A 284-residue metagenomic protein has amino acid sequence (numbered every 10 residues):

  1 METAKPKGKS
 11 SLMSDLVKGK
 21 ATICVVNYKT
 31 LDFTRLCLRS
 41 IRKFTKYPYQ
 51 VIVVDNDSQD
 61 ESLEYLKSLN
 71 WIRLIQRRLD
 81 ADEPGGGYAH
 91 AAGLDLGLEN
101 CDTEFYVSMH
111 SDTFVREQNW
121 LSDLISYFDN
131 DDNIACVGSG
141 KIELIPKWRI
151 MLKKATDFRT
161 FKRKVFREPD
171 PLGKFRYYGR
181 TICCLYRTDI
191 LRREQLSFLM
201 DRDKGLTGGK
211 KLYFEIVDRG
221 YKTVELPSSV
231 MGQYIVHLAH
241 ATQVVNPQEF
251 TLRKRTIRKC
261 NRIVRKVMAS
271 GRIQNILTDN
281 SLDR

Functional and structural regions predicted by a protein language model:
M1-S40: N-proximal low-complexity "stem/linker" segments adjacent to membrane-targeting elements
R39-P48: Short, acidic, metal-binding catalytic loop of nucleotide-sugar glycosyltransferases
D55-E64, L79: A conserved acidic beta->alpha catalytic loop
N70-N100: Active-site-proximal specificity loops/subdomain of glycosyltransferases
Y106: Short aromatic/hydrophobic "clamp" motif used to bind/position activated sugar donors
N119-S139: Conserved donor-nucleotide/metal-binding helix-loop-beta segment in metal-dependent transferases, i.e., the alpha-helix
C136-L152: Short beta-strand-to-loop element that shapes/binds the nucleotide-sugar donor at the catalytic cleft/hinge
M200-R284: C-terminal catalytic/acceptor-binding lobe
